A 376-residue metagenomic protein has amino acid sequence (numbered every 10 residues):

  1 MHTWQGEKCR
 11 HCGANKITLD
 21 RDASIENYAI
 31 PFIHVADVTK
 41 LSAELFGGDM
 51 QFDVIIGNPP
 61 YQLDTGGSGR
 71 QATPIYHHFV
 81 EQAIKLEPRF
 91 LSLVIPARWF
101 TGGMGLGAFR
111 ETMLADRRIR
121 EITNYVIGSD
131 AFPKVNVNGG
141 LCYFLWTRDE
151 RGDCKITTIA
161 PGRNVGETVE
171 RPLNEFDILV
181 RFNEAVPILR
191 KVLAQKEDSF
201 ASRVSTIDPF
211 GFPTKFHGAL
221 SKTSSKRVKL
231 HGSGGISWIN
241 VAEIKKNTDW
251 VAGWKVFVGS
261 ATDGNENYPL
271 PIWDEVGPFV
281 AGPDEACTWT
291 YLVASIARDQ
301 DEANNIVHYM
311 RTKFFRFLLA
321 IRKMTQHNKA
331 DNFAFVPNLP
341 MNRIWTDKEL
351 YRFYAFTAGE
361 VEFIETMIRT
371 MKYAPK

Functional and structural regions predicted by a protein language model:
M1-A23, N27-P213: Signature of N6-adenine DNA methyltransferases within the class I
F46, M50, G128-E360: C-terminal substrate-recognition regions of SAM-dependent nucleic acid methyltransferases
P96, R311, T366-R369: Short amphipathic alpha-helical surface patches that mediate protein-protein
F109-R110, N332-V336, K376: Alpha-helix boundary/capping detector
G359, F363-K376: Short, amphipathic C-terminal "tail helix"
